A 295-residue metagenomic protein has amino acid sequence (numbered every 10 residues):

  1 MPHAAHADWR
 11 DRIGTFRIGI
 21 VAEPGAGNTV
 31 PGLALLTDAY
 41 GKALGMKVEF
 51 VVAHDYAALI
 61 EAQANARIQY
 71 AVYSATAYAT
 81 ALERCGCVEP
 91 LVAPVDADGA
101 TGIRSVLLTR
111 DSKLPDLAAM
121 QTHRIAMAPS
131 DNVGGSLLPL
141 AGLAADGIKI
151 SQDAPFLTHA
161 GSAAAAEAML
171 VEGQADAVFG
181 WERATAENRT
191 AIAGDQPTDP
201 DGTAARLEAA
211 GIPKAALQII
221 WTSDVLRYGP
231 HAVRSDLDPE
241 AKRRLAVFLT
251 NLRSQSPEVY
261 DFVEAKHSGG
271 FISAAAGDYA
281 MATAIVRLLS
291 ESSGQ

Functional and structural regions predicted by a protein language model:
P2-A4: N-terminal signal peptide c-region/cleavage motif recognized by signal peptidases
D8-A79: Extracytoplasmic small-molecule ligand-binding "clamshell" domains of the periplasmic binding protein/Venus flytrap
W9-I20, P24-L35, G41, P200-G202 (+1 more regions): An extracytoplasmic/periplasmic, membrane-proximal ligand-sensing/linker region
F16-P24, A119-G135: Short loop->beta-strand "edge-of-pocket" segments that line small-molecule binding or catalytic clefts across diverse
G32, L36, D55, L59 (+8 more regions): Stable alpha-helical elements in mature extracytoplasmic
E61-A119, S130: Acidic, polar ligand-binding/catalytic clefts
T109-R124, K149, D236-R243, V247-Q255: Hinge/capping helix and adjacent helix->loop/strand transition within the periplasmic-binding protein
K113, R124-A126, S130-D238: Pocket-lining segment of extracytoplasmic ligand-binding domains
